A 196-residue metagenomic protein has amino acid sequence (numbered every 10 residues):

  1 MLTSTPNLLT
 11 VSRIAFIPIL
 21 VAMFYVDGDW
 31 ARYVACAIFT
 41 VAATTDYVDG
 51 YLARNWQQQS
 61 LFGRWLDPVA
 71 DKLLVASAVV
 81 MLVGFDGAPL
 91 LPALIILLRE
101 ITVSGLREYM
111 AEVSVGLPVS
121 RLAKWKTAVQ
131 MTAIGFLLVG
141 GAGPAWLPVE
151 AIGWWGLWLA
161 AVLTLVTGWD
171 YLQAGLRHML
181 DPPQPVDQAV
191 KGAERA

Functional and structural regions predicted by a protein language model:
M1-P6, I17, C36-A43, G87 (+1 more regions): C-terminal membrane-associated helical module and adjoining short loops/tails
L2-T3, V11-A15, R64-D67, P89: Hydrophobic alpha-helical transmembrane segments of integral membrane proteins, especially lipid-exposed positions
P6-S12, I38-A42, D67-P68, I95-I96: Alpha-helical transmembrane segments of multi-pass integral membrane proteins
S12-I19, A70-V79, V103-S104, K126-L138: Core segments of transmembrane alpha-helices that mediate helix-helix packing or line hydrophobic substrate/ligand
A15, T44-L52, V69, L73 (+2 more regions): Active-site His/Glu-centered metal-binding helix of metallohydrolases
F16-F62, A78-L94, V149-L165: Membrane-embedded alpha-helical segments that form the functional core of polytopic membrane enzymes, especially those
L66-V69, L94-I95, S120-T127: Cytoplasmic-side transmembrane-helix entry/capping segments in multi-pass membrane proteins
V103-G116: Membrane-helix boundary/interface segments in integral membrane proteins
